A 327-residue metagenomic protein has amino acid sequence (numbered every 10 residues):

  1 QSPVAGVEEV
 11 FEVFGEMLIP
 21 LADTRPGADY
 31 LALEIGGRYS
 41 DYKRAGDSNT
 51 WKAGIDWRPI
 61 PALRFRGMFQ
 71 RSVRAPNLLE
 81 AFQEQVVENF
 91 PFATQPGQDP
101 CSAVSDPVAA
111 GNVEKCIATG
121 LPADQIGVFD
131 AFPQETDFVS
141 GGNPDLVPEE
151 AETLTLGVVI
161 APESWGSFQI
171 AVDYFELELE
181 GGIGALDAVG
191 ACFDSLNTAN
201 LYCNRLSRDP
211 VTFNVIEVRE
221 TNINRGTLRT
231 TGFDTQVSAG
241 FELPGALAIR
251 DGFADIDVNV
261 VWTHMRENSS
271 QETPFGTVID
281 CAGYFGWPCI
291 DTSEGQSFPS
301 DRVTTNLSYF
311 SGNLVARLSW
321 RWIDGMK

Functional and structural regions predicted by a protein language model:
V4-R58, A151-G157, V315-I323: Surface-exposed extracellular loop regions of Gram-negative outer-membrane beta-barrel proteins
V10-E16, A32, S48-T50, G141 (+6 more regions): Transmembrane beta-barrel architecture of outer-membrane proteins
F14-L18, K52-G54, M68, D145 (+5 more regions): Outer-membrane beta-barrel architecture
L18-G27, D56-A62, E149, V159-E163 (+4 more regions): Structural signature of outer-membrane beta-barrel channels/translocons
L21, G37-K43, F69-A75, F82-E84 (+7 more regions): Transmembrane beta-strands of outer-membrane beta-barrel pores
A22-L31, A62, V108-G111, E163-Q169 (+2 more regions): Short loop/turn motifs that connect adjacent beta-strands in outer-membrane beta-barrel proteins
L79-I170, V218-F233, G240, S297-D301: Outer-membrane beta-barrel signature, preferentially recognizing the C-terminal barrel domain of Gram-negative
Q169-M326: Gram-negative outer-membrane beta-barrel transporters
